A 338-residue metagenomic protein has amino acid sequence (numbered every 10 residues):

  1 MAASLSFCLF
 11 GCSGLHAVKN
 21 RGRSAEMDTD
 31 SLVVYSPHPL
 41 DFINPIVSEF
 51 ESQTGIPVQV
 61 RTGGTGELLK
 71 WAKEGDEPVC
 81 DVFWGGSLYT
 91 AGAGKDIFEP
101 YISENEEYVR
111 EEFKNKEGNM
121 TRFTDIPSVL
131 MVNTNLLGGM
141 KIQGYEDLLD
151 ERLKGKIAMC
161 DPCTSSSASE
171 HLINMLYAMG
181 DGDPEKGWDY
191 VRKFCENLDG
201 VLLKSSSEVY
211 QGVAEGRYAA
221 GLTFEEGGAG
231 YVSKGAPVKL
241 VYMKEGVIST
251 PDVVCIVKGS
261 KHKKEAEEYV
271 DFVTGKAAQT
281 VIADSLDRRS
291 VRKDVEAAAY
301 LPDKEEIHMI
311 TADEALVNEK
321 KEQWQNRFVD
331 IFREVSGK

Functional and structural regions predicted by a protein language model:
G14-A93: Early extracytoplasmic/lumenal segment of secretory-pathway proteins
Y35-P37, K116-E117, V132-T134, M140 (+2 more regions): Short beta-strand->loop
P78-F83, E99-L130, E146, K156-P162: A structural signal for short loop-to-beta-strand junctions that line the ligand-binding cleft of periplasmic/secreted
F98-E107, N119-T121, E146-L149, A236-I248 (+2 more regions): Short beta-strand->loop
V129-L136, I173-L176, T250-E265, V281-I282: A bilobed periplasmic-binding-protein/Venus flytrap-type ligand-binding module shared by bacterial periplasmic
N174-E245: Ligand-binding pocket segment of bilobal, Venus flytrap-like solute-binding proteins
I248, V257-A312: Mature extracytoplasmic/periplasmic domains
A299-K338: Extracellular/periplasmic bilobal clamshell ligand-binding domains
